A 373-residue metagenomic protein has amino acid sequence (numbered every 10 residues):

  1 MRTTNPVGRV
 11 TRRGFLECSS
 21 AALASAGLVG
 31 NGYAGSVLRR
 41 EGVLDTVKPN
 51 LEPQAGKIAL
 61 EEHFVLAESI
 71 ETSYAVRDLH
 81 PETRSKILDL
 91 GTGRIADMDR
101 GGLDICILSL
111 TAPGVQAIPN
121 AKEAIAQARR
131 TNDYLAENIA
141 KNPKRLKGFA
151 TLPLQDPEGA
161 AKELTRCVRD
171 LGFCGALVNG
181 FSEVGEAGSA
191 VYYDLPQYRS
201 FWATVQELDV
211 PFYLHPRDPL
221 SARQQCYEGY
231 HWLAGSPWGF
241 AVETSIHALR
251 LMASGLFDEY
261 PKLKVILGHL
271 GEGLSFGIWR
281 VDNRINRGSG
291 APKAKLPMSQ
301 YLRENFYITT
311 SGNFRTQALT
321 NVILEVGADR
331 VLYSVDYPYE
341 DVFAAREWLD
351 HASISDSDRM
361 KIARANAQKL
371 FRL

Functional and structural regions predicted by a protein language model:
R2-I58, V65-I105, D133-K141, K162-R166 (+6 more regions): Mid-to-C-terminal alpha-helical segments outside catalytic/metal-binding sites
N50-L51, Q206, E259, Q300 (+1 more regions): Short, flexible hinge/linker loops that cap or flank conserved catalytic cores
Q54-G56, L60-L88, I118-P119, I125 (+2 more regions): Active-site gating loops and adjacent loop-to-helix segments of metal-dependent hydrolytic enzymes
I58-L60, C106-L108, G148-A150, A176-V178 (+4 more regions): Hydrophobic faces of well-ordered beta-strands that scaffold small-molecule active sites in alpha/beta enzyme cores
L66-E68, G114-Q116, Q155-D156, E183-G185 (+4 more regions): Active-site environment of divalent metal-dependent phosphoester hydrolases
D104, S109-H247: Active-site gating/metal-coordination segments in enzymes
C226, A234-L267, I278: Aromatic-anchored, glycine/proline-accented short structural segments that stabilize local strand-turns or short
G255, P261-Y301: Aromatic-lined glycan-binding groove of carbohydrate-active enzymes
